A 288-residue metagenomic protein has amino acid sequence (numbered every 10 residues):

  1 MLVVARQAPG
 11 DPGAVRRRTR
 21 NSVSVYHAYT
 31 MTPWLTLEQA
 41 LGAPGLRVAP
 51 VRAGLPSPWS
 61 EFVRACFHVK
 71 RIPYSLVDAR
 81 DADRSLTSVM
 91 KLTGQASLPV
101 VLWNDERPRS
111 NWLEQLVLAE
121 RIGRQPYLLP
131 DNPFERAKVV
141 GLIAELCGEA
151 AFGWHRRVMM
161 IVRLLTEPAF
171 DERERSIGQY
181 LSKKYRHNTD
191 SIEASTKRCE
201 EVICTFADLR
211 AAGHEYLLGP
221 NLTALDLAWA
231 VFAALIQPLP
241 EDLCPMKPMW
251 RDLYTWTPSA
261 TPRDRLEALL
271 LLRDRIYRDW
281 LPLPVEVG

Functional and structural regions predicted by a protein language model:
M1, V77, D190-K197, D264: Short, surface-exposed alpha-helical recognition segments that flank or form part of ligand/macromolecule-binding
M1-T30, V69-K70, E215: N-terminal amphipathic/basic-hydrophobic helices that include classical n-h-c signal peptides and signal-anchor
N21-R173, L283-P284: GST-like domain detector, emphasizing the conserved glutathione-binding G-site in the N-terminal thioredoxin-like
S22-L41, A144, F170-K197, R210 (+2 more regions): Non-globular targeting/processing and membrane-anchoring segments
F134, K138-G141, A194-E201, T205 (+1 more regions): A non-catalytic, amphipathic alpha-helix used as a structural packing/dimerization or gating element in enzyme scaffolds
G148-P248: GST-like fold's C-terminal all-alpha helical module
F232-L283: Short His-centered aromatic/hydrophobic patch
